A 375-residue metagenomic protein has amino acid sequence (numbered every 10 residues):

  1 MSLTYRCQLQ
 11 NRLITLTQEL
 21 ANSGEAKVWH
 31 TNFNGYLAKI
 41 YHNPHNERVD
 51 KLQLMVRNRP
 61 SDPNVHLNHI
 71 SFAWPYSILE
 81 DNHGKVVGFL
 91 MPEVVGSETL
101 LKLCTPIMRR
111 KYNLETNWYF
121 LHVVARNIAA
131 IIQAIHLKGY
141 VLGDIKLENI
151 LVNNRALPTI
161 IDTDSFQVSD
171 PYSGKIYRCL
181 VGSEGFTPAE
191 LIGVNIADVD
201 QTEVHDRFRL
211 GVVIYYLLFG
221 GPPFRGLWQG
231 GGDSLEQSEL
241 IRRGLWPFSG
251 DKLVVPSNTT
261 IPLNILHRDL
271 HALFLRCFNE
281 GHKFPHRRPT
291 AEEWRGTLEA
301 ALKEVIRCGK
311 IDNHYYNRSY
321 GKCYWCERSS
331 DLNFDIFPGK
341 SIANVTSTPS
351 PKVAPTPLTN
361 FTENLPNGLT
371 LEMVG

Functional and structural regions predicted by a protein language model:
S2-N46, N68-I70, D81: ATP-binding glycine-rich phosphate-binding loop
I70-V124: Conserved structural core of kinase catalytic domains
I132, H136-R155: Catalytic-loop of the protein kinase fold
E148-L191: Activation segment/activation loop of eukaryotic-type protein kinase catalytic domains
L191-V204: Conserved end of the kinase activation segment
T202-H205, I214-H271: Conserved C-lobe activation region of Hanks-type protein kinase-like domains
L275-V305: Terminal C-lobe "cap" of eukaryotic-type protein kinase domains
E293-E299, K303-V374: Regulatory extensions appended to serine/threonine kinase catalytic cores
